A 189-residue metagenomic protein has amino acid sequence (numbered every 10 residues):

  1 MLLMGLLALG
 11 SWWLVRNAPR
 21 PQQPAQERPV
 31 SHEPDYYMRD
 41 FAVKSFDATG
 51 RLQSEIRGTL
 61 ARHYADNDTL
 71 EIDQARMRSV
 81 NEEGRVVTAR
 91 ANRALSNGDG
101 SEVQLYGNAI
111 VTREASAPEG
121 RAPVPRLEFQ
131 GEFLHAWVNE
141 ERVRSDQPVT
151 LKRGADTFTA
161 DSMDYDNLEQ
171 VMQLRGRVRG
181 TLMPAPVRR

Functional and structural regions predicted by a protein language model:
M1-R189: Mature-chain termini and adjacent capping regions
